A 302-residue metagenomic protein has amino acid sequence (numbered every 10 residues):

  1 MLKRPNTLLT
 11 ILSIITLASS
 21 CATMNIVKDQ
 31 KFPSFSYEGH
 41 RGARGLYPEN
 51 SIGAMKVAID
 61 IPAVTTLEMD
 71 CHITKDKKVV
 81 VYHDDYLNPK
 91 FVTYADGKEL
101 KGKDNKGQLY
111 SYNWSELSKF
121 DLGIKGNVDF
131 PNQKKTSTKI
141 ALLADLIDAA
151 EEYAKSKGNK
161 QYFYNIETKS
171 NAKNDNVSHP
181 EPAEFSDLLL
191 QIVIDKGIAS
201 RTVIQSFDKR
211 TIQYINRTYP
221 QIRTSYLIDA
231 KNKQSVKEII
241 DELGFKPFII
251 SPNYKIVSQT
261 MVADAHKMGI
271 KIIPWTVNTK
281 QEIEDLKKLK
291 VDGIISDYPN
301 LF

Functional and structural regions predicted by a protein language model:
M1-K31: Bacterial Sec-dependent N-terminal signal peptides
S20-F302: Phosphate-group recognition and catalysis centered on beta-loop-alpha active-site segments
